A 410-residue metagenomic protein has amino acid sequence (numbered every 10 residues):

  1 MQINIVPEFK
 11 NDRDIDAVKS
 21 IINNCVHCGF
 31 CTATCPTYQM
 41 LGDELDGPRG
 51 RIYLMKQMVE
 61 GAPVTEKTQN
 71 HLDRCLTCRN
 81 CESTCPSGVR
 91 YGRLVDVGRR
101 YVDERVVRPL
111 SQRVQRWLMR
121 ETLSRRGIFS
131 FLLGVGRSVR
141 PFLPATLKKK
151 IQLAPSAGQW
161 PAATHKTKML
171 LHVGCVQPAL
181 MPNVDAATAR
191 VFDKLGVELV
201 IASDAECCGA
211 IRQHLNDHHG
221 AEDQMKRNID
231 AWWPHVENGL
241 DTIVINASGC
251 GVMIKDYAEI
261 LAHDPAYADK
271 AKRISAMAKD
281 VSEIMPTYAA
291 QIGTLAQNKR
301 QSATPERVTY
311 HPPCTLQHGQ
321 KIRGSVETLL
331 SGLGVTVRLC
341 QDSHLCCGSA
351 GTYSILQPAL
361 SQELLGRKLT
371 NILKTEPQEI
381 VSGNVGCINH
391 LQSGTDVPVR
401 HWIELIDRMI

Functional and structural regions predicted by a protein language model:
M1-C28: Generic N-terminal leader/targeting and pre-domain segments
M1-K10, T37-N70, G88-W117, R400-I406: Non-heme iron-sulfur electron-transfer modules
D14, Y91-I410: Iron-sulfur cluster-binding electron-transfer modules in prokaryotic oxidoreductases
K19-Y38, Q69-V89, T315, H344-L345: Cysteine-centered iron-sulfur cluster-binding motifs in ferredoxin-type domains/subunits of redox enzymes
G29-A33, D43-G47, L199-I201: N-terminal glycine-rich anion-binding loops that anchor highly charged ligand groups
A33, Y53-Q57, N70-D73, R79 (+7 more regions): N-terminal, well-ordered alpha-helical segments
E60, T84, N216: Short His/Asp/Glu-rich catalytic/ion-coordination signatures at enzyme active sites or charged loops
